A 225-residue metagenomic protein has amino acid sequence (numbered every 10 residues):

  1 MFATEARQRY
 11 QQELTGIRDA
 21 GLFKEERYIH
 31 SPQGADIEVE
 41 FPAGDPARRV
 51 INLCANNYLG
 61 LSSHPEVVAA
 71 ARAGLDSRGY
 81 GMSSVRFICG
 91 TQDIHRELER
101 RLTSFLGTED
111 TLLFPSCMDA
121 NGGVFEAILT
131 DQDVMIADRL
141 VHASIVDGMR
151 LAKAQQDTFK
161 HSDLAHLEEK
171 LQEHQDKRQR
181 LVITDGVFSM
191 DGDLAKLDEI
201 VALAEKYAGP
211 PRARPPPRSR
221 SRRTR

Functional and structural regions predicted by a protein language model:
F2, A6, Y10-R78, G209: N-terminal "arm"/small-domain region of PLP-dependent enzymes with the aminotransferase-like
G21, L53, L102, A120 (+3 more regions): Buried hydrophobic positions in well-ordered alpha/beta secondary-structure cores of metabolic enzymes
N57, D157, H161-R214: Active-site phosphate-binding strand-loop segment of PLP-dependent enzymes
L61, I88-Q92, A143, L164-A165 (+2 more regions): Short, small-residue-enriched loops and turns at beta-alpha junctions that line or gate enzyme active sites
V68-S116: Conserved N-terminal alpha-helix of the aminotransferase class I/II PLP-enzyme fold
V124-A143: Conserved PLP-anchoring active-site segment centered on the Schiff-base-forming lysine
A127, I145-A152: Active-site-proximal loop->helix
D131, L151-K153, Y207: Short, structured coil segments at secondary-structure junctions
